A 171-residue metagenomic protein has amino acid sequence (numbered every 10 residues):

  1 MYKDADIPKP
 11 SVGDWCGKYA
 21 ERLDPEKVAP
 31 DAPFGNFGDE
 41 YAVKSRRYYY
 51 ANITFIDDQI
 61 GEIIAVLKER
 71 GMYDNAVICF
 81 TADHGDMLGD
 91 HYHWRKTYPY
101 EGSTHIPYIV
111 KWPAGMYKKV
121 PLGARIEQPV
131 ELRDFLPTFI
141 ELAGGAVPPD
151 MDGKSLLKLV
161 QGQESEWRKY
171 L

Functional and structural regions predicted by a protein language model:
M1-P129, L142-D150: Active-site-proximal cap/lid insertion segments
H105, K169-Y170: A residue-level signal for beta-strand positions that form part of recognition/binding surfaces within mature
F135: Catalytic core of tubulin tyrosine ligase-like
D152, S165-R168: His-Asp-centered acyl/peptidyl-transfer active-site segments
L156: Charged (Asp/Glu and Lys/Arg) segments that form or flank catalytic channels of large polymer- and nucleotide-handling
